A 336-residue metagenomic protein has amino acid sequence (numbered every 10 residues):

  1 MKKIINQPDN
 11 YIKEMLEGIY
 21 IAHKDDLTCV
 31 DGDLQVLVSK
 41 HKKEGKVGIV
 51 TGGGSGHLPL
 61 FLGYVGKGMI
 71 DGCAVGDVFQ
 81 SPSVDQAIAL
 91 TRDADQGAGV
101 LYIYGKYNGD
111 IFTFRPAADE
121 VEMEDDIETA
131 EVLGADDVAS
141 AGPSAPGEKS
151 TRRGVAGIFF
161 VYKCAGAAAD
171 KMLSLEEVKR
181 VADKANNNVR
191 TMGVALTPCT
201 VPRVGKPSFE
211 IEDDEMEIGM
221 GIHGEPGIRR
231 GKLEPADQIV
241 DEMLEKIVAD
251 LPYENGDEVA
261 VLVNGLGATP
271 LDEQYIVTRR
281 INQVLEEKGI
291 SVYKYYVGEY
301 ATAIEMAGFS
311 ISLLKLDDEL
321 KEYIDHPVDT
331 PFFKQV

Functional and structural regions predicted by a protein language model:
M1-I49, D318-V336: N-terminal amphipathic/basic leader segments beginning at the initiator methionine
V47-G54, I70-C73, G99-N108, R115-A118 (+3 more regions): Short glycine-rich or small-residue beta-strand-to-loop segments that form or flank ligand, phosphate, metal/Fe-S
H57, F61, G66-G97, V248: Glycine-rich oxoanion-binding loops at beta->alpha junctions
C73-V78, E122-G154, K288-V292: Short, acidic/small-residue loops that bind anionic groups at enzyme active sites
I111-D125, A145, E273-R279: Short Gly/Thr/Asp-enriched flexible loops that form oxyanion-binding sites at enzyme active sites
L133-E177, V181-N188: Short alpha-helices
P146, A169-I276: Mixed-charge interfacial surface used for oligomerization/domain docking and macromolecular partner engagement
K246, L251-V336: C-terminal non-catalytic interaction/assembly regions of soluble proteins
